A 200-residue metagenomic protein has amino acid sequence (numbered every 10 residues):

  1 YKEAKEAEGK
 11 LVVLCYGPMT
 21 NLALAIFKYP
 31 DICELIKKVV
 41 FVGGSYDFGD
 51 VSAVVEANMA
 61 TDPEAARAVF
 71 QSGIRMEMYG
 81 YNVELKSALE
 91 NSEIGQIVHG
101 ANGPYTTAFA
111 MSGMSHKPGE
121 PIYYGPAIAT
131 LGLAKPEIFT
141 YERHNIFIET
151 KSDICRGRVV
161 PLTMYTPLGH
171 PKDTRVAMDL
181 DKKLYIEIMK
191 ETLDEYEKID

Functional and structural regions predicted by a protein language model:
Y1-L85: Active-site histidine-anchored catalytic micro-motif
A60-D62, S72, M76-D200: Conformational coupling and interaction surfaces
